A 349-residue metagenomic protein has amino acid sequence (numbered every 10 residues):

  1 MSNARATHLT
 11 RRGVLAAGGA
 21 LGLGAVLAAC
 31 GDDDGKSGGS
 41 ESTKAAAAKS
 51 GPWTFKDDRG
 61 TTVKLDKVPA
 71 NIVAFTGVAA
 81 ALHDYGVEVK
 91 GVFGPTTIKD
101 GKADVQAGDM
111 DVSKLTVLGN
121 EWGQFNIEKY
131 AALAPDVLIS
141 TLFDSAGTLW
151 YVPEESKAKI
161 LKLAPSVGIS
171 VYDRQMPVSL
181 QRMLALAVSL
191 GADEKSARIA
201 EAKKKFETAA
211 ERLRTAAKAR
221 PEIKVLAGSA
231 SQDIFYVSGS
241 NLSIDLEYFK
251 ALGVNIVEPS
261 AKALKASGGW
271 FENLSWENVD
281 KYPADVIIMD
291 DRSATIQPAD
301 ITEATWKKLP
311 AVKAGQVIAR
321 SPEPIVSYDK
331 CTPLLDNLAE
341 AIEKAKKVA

Functional and structural regions predicted by a protein language model:
M1-A80, E194-G228, D291-Q297, E340-A349: Bacterial Sec-exported substrate-binding components of ABC uptake systems
D58, L118-N126, A266-S275: Short helix-initiation/N-cap motifs at beta->coil->alpha
K67, Q124-A134, L274-P283: Short helices/loops that flank or line small-molecule/ion binding pockets
F75-K129, L133, L142-L149: A short, structured surface patch at a secondary-structure boundary
A158-S231, P324-A349: Extracytoplasmic substrate-binding proteins
K162, V178-S179, S275-A349: Structured C-terminal subdomain patch of bacterial secreted/periplasmic proteins
T208-P221, A230-V237, G269-R292: Ligand-binding pocket segment of bilobal, Venus flytrap-like solute-binding proteins
G239-W270: Alpha-helical, coiled-coil/dimerization segments enriched in small aliphatic residues
